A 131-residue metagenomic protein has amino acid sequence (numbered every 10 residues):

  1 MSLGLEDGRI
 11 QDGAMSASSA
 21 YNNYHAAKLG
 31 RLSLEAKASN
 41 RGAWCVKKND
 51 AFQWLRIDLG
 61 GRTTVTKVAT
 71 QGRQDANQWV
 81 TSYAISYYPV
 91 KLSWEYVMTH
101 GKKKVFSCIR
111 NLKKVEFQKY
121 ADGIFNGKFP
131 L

Functional and structural regions predicted by a protein language model:
M1-G60, R73, H100, S107-C108: Disordered, acidic Ser/Thr/Pro-rich linker "stalks" and the adjacent N-terminal cap of the next globular domain
D12-A14, K67, S82: Extracellular/lumenal ectodomain signal focusing on beta-strand-rich modules and carbohydrate-recognition contexts
S18-A20, R62, V90, Y120: Generic structural motif
A36-N40, V65-V68, L112-K114: Short amphipathic alpha-helical surface micro-motifs
K48-W54, D75-L131: Trp- and acidic/polar-enriched beta-sheet ligand-binding modules for extracellular glycan and matrix recognition
R56-D58, K67-Q71, S86: Residues within well-ordered beta-strands of beta-sheet-rich folds
